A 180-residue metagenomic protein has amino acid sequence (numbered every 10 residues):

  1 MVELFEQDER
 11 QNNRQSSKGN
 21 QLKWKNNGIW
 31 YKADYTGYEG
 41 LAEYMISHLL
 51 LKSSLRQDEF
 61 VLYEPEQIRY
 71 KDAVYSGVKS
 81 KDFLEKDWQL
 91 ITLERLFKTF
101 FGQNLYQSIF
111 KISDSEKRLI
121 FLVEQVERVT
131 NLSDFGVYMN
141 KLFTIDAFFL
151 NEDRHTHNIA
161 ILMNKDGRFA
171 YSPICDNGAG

Functional and structural regions predicted by a protein language model:
M1-Y106: Conserved ATP-binding subdomain of kinase catalytic cores across diverse folds
I29, I46, I68, I91 (+6 more regions): Weak global preference for isoleucine
D82-F143: ATP-dependent phospho-/nucleotidyl transfer catalytic cores
K117-N177: Conserved kinase catalytic-core segment
